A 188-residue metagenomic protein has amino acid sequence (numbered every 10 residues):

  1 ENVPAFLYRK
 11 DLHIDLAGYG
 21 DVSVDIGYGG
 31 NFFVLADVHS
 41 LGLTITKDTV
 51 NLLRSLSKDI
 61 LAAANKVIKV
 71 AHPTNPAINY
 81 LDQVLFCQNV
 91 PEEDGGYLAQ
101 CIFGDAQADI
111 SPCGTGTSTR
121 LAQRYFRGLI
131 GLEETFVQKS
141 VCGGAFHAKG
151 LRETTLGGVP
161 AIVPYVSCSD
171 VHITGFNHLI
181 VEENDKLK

Functional and structural regions predicted by a protein language model:
E1-K188: Active-site proximal loop and beta-alpha junction motif in alpha/beta enzyme cores
